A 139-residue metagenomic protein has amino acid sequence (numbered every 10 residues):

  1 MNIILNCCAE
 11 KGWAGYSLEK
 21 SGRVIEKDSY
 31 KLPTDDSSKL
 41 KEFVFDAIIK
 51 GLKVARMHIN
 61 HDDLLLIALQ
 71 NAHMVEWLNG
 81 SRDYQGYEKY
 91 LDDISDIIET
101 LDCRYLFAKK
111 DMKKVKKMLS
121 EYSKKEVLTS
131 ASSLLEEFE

Functional and structural regions predicted by a protein language model:
M1-E42: RNase H-like nuclease fold core
I4, L65-L66, L106: A structural signal for isolated positions on well-ordered beta-strands in alpha/beta enzyme cores
S17, H73-E139: C-terminal functional segments of enzyme domains
D28-I67: Acidic helix/loop or adjacent segment enriched in Glu/Asp that either coordinates divalent metal
L65-V75: Acidic/histidine-rich, metal-coordinating catalytic segments
